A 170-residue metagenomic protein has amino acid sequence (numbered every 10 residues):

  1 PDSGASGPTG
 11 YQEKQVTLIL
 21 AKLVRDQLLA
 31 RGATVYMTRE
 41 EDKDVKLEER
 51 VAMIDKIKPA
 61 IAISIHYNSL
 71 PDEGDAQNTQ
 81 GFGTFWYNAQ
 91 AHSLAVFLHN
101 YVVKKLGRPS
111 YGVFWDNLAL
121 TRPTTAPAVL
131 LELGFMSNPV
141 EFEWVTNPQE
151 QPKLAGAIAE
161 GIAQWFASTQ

Functional and structural regions predicted by a protein language model:
P1, E40-V45, Y67-E73, A89-H92 (+3 more regions): Solvent-exposed loop/turn segments at secondary-structure junctions within structured extracellular/periplasmic domains
P1-M53, I57, P71-D72, N78-Q80 (+1 more regions): Active-site histidine-acidic residue metal-binding/catalytic motifs, centered on HxH/HExxH-like signatures
D2, D26-Q27, K56, S64 (+6 more regions): Catalytic cores of peptidoglycan-degrading enzymes
K14-K22, D26, A30, A52 (+8 more regions): Solvent-exposed, polar/charged alpha-helical surfaces in well-ordered, non-transmembrane soluble domains, broadly
G32, I61-A62, L106, S110 (+1 more regions): Secondary-structure boundary/capping signal
E49-A60, T84, H92, R108 (+1 more regions): A broadly structural signal marking compact, well-ordered functional cores that mediate small-ligand/cofactor/substrate
I57, S64, P71-D72, G83-F85 (+1 more regions): Active-site-adjacent mobile loop/cap segments within catalytic or ligand-binding domains
A76-S93, Q151: A short, gly/pro- and small-residue-rich
